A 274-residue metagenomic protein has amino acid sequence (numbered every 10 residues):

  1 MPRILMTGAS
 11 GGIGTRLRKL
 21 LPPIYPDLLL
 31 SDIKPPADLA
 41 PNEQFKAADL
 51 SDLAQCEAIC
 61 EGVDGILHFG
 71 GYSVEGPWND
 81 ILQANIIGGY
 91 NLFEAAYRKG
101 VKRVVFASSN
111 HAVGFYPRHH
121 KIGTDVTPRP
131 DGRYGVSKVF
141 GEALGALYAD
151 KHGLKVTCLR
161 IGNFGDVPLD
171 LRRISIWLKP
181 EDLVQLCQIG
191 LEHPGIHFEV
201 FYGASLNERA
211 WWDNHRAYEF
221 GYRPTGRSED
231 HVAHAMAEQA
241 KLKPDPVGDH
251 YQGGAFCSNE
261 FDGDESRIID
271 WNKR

Functional and structural regions predicted by a protein language model:
I4-I24: N-terminal Rossmann NAD(P)H-binding glycine-rich loop of SDR-like oxidoreductase domains
I24-A37: Conserved glycine-rich Rossmann-like NAD(P)H-binding loop of the short-chain dehydrogenase/reductase
A37, A48-A84: NAD(P)H-binding glycine-rich loop region in Rossmannoid oxidoreductase-like domains and their noncatalytic homologs
S51, D80-N91, K99, N110 (+3 more regions): Glycine-rich NAD(P)-binding loop of the Rossmann-fold in SDR/ketoreductase-type enzymes
Q83, P117-G153: Catalytic helix-loop patch of NAD(P)-dependent Rossmann-fold dehydrogenases
N91-R129: Conserved Rossmann-fold NAD(P)-dependent oxidoreductase catalytic core, especially the SDR/UDP-sugar
I161-V167, W177-F198, L206: Alpha-helical substrate-binding/gating segment
L206-R223, E238-D270: Conserved C-terminal active-site "lid" loop/helix of NAD(P)H-dependent oxidoreductases that clamps the redox cofactor
